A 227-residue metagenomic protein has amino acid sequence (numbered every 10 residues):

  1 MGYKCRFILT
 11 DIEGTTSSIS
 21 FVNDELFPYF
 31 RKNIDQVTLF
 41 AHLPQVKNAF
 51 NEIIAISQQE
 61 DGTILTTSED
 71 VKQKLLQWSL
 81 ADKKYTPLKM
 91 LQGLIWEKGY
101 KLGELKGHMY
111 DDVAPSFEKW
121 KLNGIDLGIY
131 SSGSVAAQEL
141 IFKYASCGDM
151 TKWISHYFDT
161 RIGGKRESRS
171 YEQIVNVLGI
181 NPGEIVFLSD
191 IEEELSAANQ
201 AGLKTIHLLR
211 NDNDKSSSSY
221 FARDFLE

Functional and structural regions predicted by a protein language model:
M1-K4, S155-E227: Asp-based, Mg2+/Mn2+-dependent phosphohydrolase catalytic module
Y3-D24: Asp-based phosphoryl-transfer active-site loop
I12, Y130-S134, D190: Short, well-ordered beta-to-alpha junction loops that form the rim of enzyme active sites and present histidine/acidic
T16-S20, A136-E139, L195-S196, D214-S216: Short catalytic/ligand-binding loop motif for oxyanion handling, primarily in non-cytosolic enzymes, centered on
V22-Q77: Conserved phosphoryl-transfer catalytic core
D61-D111: Metal-dependent phosphoesterase signature
G93, L102-A145: Substrate-recognition element of Asp-dependent hydrolases with the DxDx(T/V) motif
L127-V177: Extended hydrophobic/aromatic segments used for targeting, binding, or gating
